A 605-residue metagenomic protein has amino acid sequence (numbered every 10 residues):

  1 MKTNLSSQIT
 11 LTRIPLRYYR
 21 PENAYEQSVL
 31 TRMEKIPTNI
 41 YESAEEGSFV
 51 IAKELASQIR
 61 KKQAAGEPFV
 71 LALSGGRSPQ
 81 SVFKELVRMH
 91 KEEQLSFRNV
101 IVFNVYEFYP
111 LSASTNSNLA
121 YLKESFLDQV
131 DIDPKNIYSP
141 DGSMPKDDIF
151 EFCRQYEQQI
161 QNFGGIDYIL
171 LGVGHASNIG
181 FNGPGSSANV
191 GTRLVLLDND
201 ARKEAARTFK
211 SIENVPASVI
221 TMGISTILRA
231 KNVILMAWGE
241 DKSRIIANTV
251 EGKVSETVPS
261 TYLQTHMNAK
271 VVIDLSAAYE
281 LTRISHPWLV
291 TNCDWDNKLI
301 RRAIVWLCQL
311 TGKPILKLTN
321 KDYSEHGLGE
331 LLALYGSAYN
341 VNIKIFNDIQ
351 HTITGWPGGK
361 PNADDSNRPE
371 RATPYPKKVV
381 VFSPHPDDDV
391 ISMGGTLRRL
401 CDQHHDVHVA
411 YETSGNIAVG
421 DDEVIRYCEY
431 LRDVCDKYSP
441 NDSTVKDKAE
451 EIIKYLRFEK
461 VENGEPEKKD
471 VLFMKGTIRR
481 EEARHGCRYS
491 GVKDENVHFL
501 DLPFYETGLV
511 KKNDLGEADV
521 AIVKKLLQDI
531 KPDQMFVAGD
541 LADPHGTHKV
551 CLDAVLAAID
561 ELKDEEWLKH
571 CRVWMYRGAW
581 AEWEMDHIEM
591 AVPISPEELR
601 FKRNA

Functional and structural regions predicted by a protein language model:
K2-P15, Y25, K231-G329: ATP/nucleoside-binding phosphotransfer catalytic cores, i.e., glycine-rich phosphate-binding loops
K2-V70, D364-S366, T373: N-terminal glycine-/serine-/threonine-rich phosphate-binding loop
Y19-K35, L95-Y168: Ligand-binding beta-strand-loop-alpha-helix segment within the catalytic cores of soluble metabolic enzymes
K61, A65-E92: Glycine-rich N-terminal segment of FAD-binding domains in flavoprotein oxidoreductases, spanning the beta-loop-helix
P145-K146, L310-P386, V390-K569: Active-site beta-strand->loop->alpha-helix modules in alpha/beta enzyme cores, enriched in Gly/His/Asp(Glu)
L170-G172, T208, I212-V250, T257 (+2 more regions): Glycine-rich anion-binding loop/nest that anchors nucleotide
A176-I224: Class I SAM-dependent methyltransferase SAM-binding "motif I" and its flanking Rossmann-like core
E582-A605: A conserved mid-domain beta-alpha-beta active-site/ligand-binding segment of alpha/beta enzyme cores
